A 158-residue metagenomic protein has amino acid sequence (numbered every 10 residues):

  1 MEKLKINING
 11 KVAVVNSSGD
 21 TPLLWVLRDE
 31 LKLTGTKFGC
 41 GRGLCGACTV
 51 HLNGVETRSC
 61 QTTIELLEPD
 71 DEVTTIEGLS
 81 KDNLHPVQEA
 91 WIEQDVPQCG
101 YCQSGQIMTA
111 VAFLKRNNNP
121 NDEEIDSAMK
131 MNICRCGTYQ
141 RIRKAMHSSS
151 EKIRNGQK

Functional and structural regions predicted by a protein language model:
M1-K158: Signature of N-terminal electron-transfer/Fe-S-associated modules in redox systems
